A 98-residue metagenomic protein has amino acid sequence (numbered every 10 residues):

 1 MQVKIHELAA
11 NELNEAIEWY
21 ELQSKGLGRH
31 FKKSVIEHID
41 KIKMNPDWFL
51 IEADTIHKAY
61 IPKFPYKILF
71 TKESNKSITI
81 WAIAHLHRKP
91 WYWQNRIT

Functional and structural regions predicted by a protein language model:
M1-K32: Arg/Lys-rich, positively charged N-terminal/basic patches that mediate binding to nucleic acids
E15, K33, E37-D40, M44: Generic recognition of well-ordered alpha-helical segments within structured catalytic/regulatory domains
K25, D40, M44-D47, R88: Generic structural signal for secondary-structure transition and capping sites
E37, M44-I78: Basic/aromatic recognition patch in beta-strand/loop cores that engages polyanionic ligands
K67, T71-T98: Enriched for short, Lys/Arg-rich terminal
